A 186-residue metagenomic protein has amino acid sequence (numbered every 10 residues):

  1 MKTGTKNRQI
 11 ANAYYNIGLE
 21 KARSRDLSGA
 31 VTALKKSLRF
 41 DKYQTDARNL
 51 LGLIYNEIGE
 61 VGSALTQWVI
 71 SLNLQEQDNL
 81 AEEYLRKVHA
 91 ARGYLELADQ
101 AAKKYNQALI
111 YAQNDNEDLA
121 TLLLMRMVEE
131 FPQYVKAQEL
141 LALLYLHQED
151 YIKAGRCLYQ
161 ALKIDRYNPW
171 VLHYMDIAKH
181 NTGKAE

Functional and structural regions predicted by a protein language model:
M1-A13, H89-K103: TPR-adjacent "capping" and linker segments in tetratricopeptide-repeat scaffold/adaptor proteins
G4, A11-N12, T45-D46, N79-L80 (+3 more regions): Helix-start (N-cap) detector for alpha-helical repeat units in TPR-like alpha-solenoids, especially tetratricopeptide
T5, K36-R39, I70-N73, V128-E129 (+1 more regions): Conserved structural position within tetratricopeptide repeats
R23, E57, L74, A90-Y94 (+3 more regions): Register position in tetratricopeptide repeats
